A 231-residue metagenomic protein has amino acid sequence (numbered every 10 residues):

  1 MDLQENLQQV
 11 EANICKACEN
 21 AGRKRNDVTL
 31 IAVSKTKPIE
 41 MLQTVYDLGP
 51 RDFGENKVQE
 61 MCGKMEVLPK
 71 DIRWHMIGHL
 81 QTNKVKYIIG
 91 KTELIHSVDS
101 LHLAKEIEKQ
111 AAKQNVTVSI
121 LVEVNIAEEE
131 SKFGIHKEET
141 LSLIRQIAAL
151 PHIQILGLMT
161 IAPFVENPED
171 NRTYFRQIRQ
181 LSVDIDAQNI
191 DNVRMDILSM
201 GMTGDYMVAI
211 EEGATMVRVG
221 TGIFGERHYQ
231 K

Functional and structural regions predicted by a protein language model:
M1-Q180, I185-G204, I210-E212: Conserved alpha/beta-domain cores
G54, V217-R218: Paired acidic/hydrophobic, glycine-rich loop segments that form the ligand-binding mouth/hinge of periplasmic-binding
A187, M207-E211, V219, I223-Q230: Expand to "…catalyze enediolate/carbanion chemistry for C-C bond making/breaking, isomerization, decarboxylation
